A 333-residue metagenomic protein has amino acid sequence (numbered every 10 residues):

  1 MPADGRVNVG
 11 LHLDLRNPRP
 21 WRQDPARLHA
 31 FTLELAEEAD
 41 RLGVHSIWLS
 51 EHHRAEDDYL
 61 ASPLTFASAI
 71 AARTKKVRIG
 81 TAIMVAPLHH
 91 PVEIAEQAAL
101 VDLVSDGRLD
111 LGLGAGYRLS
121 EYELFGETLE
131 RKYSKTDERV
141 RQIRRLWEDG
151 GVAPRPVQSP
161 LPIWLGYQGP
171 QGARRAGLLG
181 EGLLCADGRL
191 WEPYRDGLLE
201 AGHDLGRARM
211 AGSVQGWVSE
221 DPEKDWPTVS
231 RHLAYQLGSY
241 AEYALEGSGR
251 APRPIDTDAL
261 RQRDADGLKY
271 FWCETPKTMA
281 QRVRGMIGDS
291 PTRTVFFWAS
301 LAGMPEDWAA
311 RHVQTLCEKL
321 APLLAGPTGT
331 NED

Functional and structural regions predicted by a protein language model:
M1-G5, L11-L13, E130-V152, W191-R293 (+1 more regions): An alpha-helical appendage that flanks or caps ligand/catalytic pockets
M1-R78: N-terminal beta1-alpha1-beta2 module of alpha/beta enzyme domains
P2-V7, H90-R207: Internal, glycine-rich beta/alpha segment that forms the wall or movable "lid" of small-molecule/cofactor binding
V9-L13, I47-L49, I79-T81, L109-L113 (+4 more regions): Hydrophobic faces of well-ordered beta-strands that scaffold small-molecule active sites in alpha/beta enzyme cores
L15-H29, M84-V92, P160-Y167, S219 (+1 more regions): Active-site mouth loops of central-metabolism enzymes
A26-E38, Q97, Y167-R174, T278-G285: Short, acidic/polar
D40, D102, G177, I287-G288: Non-catalytic positions within long, well-ordered alpha-helices that form the structural scaffold/packing of enzyme
D57-T81, R139-Q142, L316-P327: Alpha-helix-loop-beta-strand connector modules within alpha/beta enzyme cores
